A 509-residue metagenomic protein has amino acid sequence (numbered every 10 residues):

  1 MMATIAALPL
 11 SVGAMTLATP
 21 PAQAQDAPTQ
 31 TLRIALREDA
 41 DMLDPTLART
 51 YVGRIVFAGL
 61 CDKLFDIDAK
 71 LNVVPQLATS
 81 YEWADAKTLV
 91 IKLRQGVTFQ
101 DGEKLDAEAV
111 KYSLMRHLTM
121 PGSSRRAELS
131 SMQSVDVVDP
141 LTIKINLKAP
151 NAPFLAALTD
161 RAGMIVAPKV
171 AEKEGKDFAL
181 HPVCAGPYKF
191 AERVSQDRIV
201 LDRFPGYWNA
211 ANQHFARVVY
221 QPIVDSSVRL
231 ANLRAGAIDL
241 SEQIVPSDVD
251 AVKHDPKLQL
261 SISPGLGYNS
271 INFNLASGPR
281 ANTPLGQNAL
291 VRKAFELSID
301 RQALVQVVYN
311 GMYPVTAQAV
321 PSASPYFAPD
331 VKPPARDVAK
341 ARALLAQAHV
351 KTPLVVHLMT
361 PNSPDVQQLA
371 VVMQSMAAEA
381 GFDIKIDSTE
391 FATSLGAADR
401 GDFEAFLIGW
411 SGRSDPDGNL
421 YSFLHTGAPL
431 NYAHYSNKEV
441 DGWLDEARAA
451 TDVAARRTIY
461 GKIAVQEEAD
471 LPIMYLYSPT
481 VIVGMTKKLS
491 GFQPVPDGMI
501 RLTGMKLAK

Functional and structural regions predicted by a protein language model:
S11, A152, V194, R203 (+4 more regions): Detector for C-terminal structural segments
D26, E82, K92, R126-K169: Surface-exposed binding/hinge segments that line and control ligand-binding clefts or catalytic entry sites
A27, T79-S123, V138, K144-N146 (+2 more regions): Aromatic- and charge-enriched surface segment that lines or borders ligand/interaction sites
R33, D106-S113, P140-N146, G186-P187 (+5 more regions): Alpha-helical secondary-structure segments
A35-D85, M115, V183-C184, M499: N-terminal lobe/hinge region of extracytoplasmic solute-binding protein
N72, T159-Q213, R217, V338-A339 (+2 more regions): Gly/Pro-rich hinge or "lid" segments in bacterial periplasmic/extracellular proteins
P205-A251, A289, Q374-S375, D383-K385: Ligand-site clamp/hinge motif
R280, P314-Q347, D365-V366: Structural transition elements
